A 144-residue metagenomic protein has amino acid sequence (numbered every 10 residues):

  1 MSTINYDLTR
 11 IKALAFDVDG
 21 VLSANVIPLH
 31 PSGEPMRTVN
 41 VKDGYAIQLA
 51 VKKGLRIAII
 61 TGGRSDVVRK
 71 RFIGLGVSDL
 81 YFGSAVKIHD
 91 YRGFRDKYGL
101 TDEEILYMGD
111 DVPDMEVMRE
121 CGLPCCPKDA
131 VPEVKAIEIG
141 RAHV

Functional and structural regions predicted by a protein language model:
M1-R56: Active-site neighborhood of HAD-like aspartate-dependent phosphohydrolases
K42, G63-R64, V86, D110 (+1 more regions): Short beta->alpha linker loops
I47-R71, Y81-F82, M118: Substrate-recognition element of Asp-dependent hydrolases with the DxDx(T/V) motif
K53-A58, K97-I105, G122-L123: Short beta-strand/loop segments at the ligand-binding rim of alpha/beta enzyme cores
V77-A85, P124-K128: Short hydrophobic/aromatic-enriched beta-strand-loop microsegments
I88-M115: Conserved Lys-Pro-Asp/Glu-containing loop-to-beta segment of HAD-superfamily phosphomonoesterases, centered on
L106-G140: Acidic, Mg2+-coordinating phosphoryl-transfer loop and its flanking beta/alpha structural elements, shared across
A142-V144: Conserved small/polar residues in nucleotide/adenosyl-binding loops
